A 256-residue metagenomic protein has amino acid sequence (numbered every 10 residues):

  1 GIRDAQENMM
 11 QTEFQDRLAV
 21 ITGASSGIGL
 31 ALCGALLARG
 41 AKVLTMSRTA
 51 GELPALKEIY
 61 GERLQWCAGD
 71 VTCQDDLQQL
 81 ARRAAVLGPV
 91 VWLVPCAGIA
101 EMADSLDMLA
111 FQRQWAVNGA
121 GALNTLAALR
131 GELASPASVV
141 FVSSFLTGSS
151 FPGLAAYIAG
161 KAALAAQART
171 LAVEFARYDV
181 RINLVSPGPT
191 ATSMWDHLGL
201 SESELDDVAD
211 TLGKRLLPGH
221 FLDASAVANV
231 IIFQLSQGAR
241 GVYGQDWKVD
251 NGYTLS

Functional and structural regions predicted by a protein language model:
M10, I232, Y243-S256: Short C-terminal tail/terminal secondary-structure segment of NAD(P)H-dependent dehydrogenase/reductase domains
L18, S25-S26: Conserved glycine-rich cofactor-binding loop
R39-P54: Conserved glycine-rich Rossmann-like NAD(P)H-binding loop of the short-chain dehydrogenase/reductase
G98-R113, G153-A156, D196: Conserved mid-core segment of classical short-chain dehydrogenase/reductases
M102-A103, V140-R177, P189-T190: Catalytic loop of short-chain dehydrogenase/reductase
A176, R181, V242-G244: Short, small/polar-rich loop/turn modules that mediate ligand/substrate recognition or access, typified
L216-V227: A conserved structural motif in NAD(P)-dependent oxidoreductases
